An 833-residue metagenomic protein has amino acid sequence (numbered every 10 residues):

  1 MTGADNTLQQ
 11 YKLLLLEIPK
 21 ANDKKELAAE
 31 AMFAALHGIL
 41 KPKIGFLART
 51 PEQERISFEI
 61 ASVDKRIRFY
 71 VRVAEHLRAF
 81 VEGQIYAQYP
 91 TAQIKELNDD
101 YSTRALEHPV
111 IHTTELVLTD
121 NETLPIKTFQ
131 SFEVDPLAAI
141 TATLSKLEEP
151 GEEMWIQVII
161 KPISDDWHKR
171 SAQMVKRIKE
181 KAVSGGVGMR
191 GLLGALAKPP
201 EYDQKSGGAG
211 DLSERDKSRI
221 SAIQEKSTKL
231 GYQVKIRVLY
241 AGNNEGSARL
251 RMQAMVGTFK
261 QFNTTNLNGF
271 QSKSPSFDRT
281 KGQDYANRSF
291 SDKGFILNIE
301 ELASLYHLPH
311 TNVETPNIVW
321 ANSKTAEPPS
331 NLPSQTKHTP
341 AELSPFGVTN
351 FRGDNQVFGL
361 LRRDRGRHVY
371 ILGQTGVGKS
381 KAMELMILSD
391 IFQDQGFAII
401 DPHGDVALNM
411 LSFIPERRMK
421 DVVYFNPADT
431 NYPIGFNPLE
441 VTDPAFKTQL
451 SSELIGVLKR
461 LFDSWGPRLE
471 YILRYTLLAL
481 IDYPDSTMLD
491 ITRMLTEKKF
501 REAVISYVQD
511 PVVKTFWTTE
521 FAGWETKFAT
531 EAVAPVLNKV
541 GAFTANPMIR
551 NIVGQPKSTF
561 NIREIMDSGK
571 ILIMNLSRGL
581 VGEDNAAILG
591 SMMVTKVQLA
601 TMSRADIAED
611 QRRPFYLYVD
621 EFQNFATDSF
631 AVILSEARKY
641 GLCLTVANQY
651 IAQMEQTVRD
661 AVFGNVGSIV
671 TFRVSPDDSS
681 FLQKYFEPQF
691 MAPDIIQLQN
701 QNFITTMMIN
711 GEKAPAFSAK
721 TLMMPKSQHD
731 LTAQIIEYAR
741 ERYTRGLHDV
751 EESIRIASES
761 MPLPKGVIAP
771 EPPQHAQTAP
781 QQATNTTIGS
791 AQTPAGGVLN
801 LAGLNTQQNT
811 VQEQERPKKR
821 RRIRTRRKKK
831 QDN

Functional and structural regions predicted by a protein language model:
M1-S334, T430-P433, Q509: Extended, folded cores of ATP/NTP-driven motor/assembly subunits in large transport and secretion machines
T2-A4, I56-F58, T143-K146, L212-T228 (+10 more regions): Generic recognition of flexible, low-complexity loop/linker segments
A21-D23, R78, Y101, I163-D165 (+9 more regions): Conserved nucleotide-binding/hydrolysis micro-motifs of P-loop NTPases
G151-V183, E470, R474-D510, M707-N710 (+1 more regions): Charge-patterned, long linear interaction tracts outside catalytic cores
T258-T265, I296, I414, T442 (+2 more regions): Conserved ATP-driven motor cores of ASCE-family P-loop NTPases powering translocation/secretion/packaging/pilus
T325-G347, T492-L495, K499-V508, W524 (+5 more regions): Conserved P-loop NTPase motor module
T349-D354, R362-D364, Q374-T375, A382-L642 (+4 more regions): P-loop NTPase motor domains
H368: Walker A (P-loop) ATP-phosphate-binding motif of ABC ATPase nucleotide-binding domains
